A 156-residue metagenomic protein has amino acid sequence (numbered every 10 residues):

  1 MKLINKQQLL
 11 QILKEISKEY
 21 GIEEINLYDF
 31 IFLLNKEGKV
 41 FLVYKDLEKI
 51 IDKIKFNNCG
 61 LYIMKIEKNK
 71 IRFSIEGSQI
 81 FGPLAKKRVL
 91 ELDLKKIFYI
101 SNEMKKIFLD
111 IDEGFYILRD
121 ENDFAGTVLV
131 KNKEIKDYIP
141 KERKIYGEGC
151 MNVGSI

Functional and structural regions predicted by a protein language model:
M1-I156: Polybasic, low-complexity RNA-engagement segments
